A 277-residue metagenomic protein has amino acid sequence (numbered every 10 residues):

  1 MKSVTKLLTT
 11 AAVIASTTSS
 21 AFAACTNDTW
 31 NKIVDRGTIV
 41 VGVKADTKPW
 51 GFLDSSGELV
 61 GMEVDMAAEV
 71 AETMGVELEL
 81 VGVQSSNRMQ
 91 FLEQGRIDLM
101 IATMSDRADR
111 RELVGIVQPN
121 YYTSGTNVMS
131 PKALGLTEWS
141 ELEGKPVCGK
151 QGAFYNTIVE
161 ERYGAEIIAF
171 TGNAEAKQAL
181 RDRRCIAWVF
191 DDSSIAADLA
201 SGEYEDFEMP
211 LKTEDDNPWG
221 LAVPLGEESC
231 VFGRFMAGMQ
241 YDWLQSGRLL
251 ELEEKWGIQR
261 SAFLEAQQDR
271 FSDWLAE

Functional and structural regions predicted by a protein language model:
A24, D28, Y155-F170, D206-L211 (+1 more regions): Ligand-binding clefts/hinges and TM-proximal coupling segments of bilobed small-molecule sensing domains
A24-T103: Extracytoplasmic small-molecule ligand-binding "clamshell" domains of the periplasmic binding protein/Venus flytrap
I39-V40, M74-E77, Q94-A102, P146-V147 (+2 more regions): Alpha-to-beta junction loops
V40-P49, L59-T73, S105-D106, S124-E175 (+1 more regions): Bilobed "Venus flytrap"/periplasmic-binding protein-like clamshell domains and structurally analogous long
V64-T73, L136, S140, K145-P146 (+3 more regions): Extended ligand-binding regions for polar small-molecule ligands
A68, E72, E77-E141, D206 (+1 more regions): Acidic, polar ligand-binding/catalytic clefts
E79-Q90, L134, G152-F154, I168-D182 (+1 more regions): Short helix-initiation/N-cap motifs at beta->coil->alpha
Y122-S130, A196, A200-Q240, Q259-E277: Periplasmic-binding protein-like
